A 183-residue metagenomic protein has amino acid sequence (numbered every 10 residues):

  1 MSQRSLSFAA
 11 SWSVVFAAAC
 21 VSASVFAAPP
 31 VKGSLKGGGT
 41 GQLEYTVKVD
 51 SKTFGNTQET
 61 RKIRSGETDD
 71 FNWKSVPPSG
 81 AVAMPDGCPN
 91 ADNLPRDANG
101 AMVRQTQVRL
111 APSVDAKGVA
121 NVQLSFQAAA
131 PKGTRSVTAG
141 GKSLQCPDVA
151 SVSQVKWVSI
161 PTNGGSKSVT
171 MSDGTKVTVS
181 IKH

Functional and structural regions predicted by a protein language model:
S2-V14: Bacterial N-terminal signal peptides that target proteins for export
S11-S24: Bacterial N-terminal signal peptides
F26-H183: Outer membrane pore-forming secretion/assembly proteins and partners of Gram-negative envelopes
